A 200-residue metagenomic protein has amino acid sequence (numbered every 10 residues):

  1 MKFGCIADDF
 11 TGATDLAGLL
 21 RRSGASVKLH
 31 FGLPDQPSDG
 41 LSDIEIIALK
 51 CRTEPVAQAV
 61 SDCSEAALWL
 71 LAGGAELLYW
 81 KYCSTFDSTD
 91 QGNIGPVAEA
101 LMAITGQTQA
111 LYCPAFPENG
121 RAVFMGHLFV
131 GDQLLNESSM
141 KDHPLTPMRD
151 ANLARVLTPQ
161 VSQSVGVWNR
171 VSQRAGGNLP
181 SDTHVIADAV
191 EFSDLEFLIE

Functional and structural regions predicted by a protein language model:
M1-G40, S61-S64, C113-E118: N-terminal basic/disordered segments at the start of proteins
M1-K2, H30, D43, A59 (+2 more regions): Cap/lid and interdomain-hinge subdomains that line or gate substrate/regulatory clefts in soluble alpha/beta enzymes
A7, L49-C51, Y82-S84, A189: Short glycine-centered, acidic/aromatic-flanked micro-motifs in structured strand/loop junctions that mark active-site
F10-T11, C51-R52, P117, E191-F192: Short, glycine-/Ser/Thr-/acidic-enriched flexible segments
L16, F197-E200: A short acidic, amphipathic alpha-helical/loop segment
I44-C63: Short, structured active-site "lid" loops
